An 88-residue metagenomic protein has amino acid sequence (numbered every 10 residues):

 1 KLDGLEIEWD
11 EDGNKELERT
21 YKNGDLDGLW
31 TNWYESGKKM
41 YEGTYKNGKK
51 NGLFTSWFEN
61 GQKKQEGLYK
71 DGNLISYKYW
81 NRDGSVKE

Functional and structural regions predicted by a protein language model:
K1-E88: Glycine/tyrosine- and acidic-biased, solvent-exposed loop/turn segments at the edges of beta-strands
